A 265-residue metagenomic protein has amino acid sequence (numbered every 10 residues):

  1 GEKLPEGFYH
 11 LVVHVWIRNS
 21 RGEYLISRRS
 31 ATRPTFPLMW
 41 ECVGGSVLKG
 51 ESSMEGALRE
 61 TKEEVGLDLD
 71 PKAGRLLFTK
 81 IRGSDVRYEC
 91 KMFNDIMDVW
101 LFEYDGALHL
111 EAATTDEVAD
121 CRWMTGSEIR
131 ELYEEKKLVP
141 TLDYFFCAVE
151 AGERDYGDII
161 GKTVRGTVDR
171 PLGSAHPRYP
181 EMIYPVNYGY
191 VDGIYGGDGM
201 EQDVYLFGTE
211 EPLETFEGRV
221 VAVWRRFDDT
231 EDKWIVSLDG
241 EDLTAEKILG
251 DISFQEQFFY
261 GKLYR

Functional and structural regions predicted by a protein language model:
G1, K80-D155: Nudix hydrolase/Nudix homology domain
G1-H14, R18-S20: Acidic, metal-coordinating catalytic segment for phosphate/diphosphate chemistry, firing primarily on the Nudix
L11-V13, G22, D98, A119 (+2 more regions): Change "...and in nucleic-acid phosphodiester-cleaving endonucleases..." to "...and in nucleic-acid processing enzymes
L25-R28: Beta-strand scaffold of nucleotide-dependent catalytic cores
P34-L38: A conserved beta-turn-beta hairpin within the catalytic core of GNAT-like acetyltransferases that forms part
M39-G50, W234-G240: Short histidine-centered catalytic/ligand-binding loop motif
C42-L77: The catalytic Nudix box helix
R154-R265: Hydrophobic N-terminal alpha-helices or hydrophobic patches in metabolic proteins across all domains of life
